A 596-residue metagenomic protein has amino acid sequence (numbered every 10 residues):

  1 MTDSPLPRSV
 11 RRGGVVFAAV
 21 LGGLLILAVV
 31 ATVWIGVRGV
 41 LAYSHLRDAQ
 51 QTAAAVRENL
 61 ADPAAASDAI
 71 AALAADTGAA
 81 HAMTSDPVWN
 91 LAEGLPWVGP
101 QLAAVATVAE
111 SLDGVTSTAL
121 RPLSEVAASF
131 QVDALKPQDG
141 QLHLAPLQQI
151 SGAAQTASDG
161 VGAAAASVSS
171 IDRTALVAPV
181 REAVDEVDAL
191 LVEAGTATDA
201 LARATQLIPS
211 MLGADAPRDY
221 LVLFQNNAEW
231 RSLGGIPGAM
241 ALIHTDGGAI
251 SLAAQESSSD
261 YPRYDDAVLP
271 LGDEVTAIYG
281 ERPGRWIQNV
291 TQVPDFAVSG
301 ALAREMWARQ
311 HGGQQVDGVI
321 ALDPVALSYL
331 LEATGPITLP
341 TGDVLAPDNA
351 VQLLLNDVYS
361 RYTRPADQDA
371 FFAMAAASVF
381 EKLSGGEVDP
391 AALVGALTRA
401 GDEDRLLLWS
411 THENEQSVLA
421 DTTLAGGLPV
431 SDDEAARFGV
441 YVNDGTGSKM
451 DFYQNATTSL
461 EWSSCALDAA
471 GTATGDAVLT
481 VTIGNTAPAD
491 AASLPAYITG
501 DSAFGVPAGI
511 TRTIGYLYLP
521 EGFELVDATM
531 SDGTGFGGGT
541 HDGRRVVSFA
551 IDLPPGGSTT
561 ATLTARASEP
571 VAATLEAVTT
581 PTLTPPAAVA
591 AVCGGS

Functional and structural regions predicted by a protein language model:
M1-V16: Terminal targeting segments of Actinobacterial cell-envelope proteins
A18-W34: Hydrophobic membrane-insertion alpha-helices, especially the h-region of bacterial N-terminal signal peptides
W34-A587, C593-S596: Non-catalytic, solvent-exposed segments at the cell envelope interface
